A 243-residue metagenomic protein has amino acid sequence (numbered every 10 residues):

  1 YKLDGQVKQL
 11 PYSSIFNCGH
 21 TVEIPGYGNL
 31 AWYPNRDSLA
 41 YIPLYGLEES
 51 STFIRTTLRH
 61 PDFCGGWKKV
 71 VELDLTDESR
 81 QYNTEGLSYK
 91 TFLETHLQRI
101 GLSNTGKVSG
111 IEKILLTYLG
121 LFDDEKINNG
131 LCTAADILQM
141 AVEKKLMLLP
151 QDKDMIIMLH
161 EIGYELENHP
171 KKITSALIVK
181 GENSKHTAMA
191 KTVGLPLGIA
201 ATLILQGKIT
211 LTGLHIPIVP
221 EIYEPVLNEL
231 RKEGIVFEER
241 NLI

Functional and structural regions predicted by a protein language model:
Y1-I243: C-terminal catalytic/substrate-binding lobe primarily of soluble NAD(P)-dependent oxidoreductases
